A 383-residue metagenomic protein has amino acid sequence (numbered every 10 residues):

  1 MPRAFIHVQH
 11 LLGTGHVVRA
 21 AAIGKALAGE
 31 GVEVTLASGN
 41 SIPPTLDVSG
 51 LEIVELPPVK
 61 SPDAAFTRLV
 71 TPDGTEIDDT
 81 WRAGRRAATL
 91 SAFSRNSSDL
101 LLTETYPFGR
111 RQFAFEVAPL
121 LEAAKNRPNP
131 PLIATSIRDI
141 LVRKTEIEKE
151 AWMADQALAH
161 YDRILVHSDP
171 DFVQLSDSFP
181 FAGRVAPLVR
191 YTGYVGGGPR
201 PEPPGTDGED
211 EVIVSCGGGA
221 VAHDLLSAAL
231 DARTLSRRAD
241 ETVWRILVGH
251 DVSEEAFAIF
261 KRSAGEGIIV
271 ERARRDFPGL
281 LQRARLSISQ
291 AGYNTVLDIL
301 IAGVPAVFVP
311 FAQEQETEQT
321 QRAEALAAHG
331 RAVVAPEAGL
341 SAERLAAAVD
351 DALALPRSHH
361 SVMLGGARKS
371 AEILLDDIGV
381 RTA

Functional and structural regions predicted by a protein language model:
M1-G13, T103-T105: Nucleotide-activated donor-dependent transferases that construct or modify glycoconjugates
R3-A4, H10, A26-T80, G84-R86: Conserved nucleotide-sugar phosphate-binding/catalytic loop shared by glycosyltransferases and other
V8-R19, H223-D224: A short, glycine/small-residue-rich beta-strand->loop->alpha-helix junction that serves as a flexible
G24, F179-F181, Y194-L286, T320 (+2 more regions): Donor-nucleotide binding loops and adjacent catalytic segments primarily of GT-B fold Leloir glycosyltransferases
L90-A159: Conserved nucleotide-sugar donor-interacting segment of glycosyltransferase catalytic cores, predominantly GT-B
S136-D224, G249-V252: A nucleotide-sugar donor-handling region in carbohydrate enzymes
D276-Q319: A donor-sugar binding/catalytic signature common to diverse glycosyltransferases and related nucleotide-sugar
A347, D351-A383: C-terminal amphipathic helix plus adjacent low-complexity, charged tail appended to glycosyltransferase catalytic
